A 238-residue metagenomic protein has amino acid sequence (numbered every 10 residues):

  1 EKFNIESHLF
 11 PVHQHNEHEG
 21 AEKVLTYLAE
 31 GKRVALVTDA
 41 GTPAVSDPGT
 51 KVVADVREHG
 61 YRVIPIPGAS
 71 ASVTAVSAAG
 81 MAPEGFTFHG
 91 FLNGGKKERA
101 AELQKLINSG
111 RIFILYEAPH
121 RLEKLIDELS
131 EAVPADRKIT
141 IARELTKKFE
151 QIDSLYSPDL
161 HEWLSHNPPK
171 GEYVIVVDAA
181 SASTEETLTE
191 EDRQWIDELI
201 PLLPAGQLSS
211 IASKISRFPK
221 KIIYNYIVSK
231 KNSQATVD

Functional and structural regions predicted by a protein language model:
E1-H8, S77-M81, T87, G95-K96 (+1 more regions): RNA substrate-binding interface of SAM-dependent RNA methyltransferases
E1-I66, T74: Class I S-adenosyl-L-methionine
E6-H13, V63, E84-G90, D136-I141 (+1 more regions): Short hydrophobic/aromatic-enriched beta-strand-loop microsegments
P11-E17, A69, G90-G95, E144-T146: Short, acidic/turn-prone active-site loops that include or flank metal/cofactor- and phosphate-binding residues
A21-A29, K105, E162-H166: Short amphipathic alpha-helix with an adjacent loop that forms part of the alpha/beta core around
K32-R33, I112, P119-D238: A contiguous loop/helix-start segment that scaffolds small-molecule binding in enzyme catalytic cores
K51-S109: Class I SAM-dependent methyltransferase SAM-binding "motif I" and its flanking Rossmann-like core
P65-G68, L115, I141: General beta-strand structural signal in soluble alpha/beta enzymes
